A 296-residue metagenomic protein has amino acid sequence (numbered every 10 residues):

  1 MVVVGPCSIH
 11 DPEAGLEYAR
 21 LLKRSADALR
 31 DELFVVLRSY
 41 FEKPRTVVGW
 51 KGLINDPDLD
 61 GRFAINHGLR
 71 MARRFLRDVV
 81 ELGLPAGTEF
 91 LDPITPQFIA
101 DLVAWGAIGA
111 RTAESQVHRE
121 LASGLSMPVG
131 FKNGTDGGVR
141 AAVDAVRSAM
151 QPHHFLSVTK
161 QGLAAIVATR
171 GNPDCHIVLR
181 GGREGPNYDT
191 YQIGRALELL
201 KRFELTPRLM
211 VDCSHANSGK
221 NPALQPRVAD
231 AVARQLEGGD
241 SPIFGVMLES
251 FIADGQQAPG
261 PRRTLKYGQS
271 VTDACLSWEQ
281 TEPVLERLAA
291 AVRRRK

Functional and structural regions predicted by a protein language model:
M1-Y18, K23-D27, D31, I99-V103 (+3 more regions): Catalytic-site microenvironment of enzymes that process N-acetyl-hexosamine-containing cell-wall polysaccharides
V3, M210, M247: Generic enzyme active-site microenvironment
G5, V211, S277: Conserved, mostly hydrophobic/aromatic
D11-G15, Y188-Q192, T281: Phosphate/oxyanion-binding active-site loops and adjacent basic polyanion-contact surfaces
A19, E32-Y188, Q192-I193, H215-A216 (+7 more regions): Active-site-facing alpha/beta catalytic cores
H176, P207-D212, R262-L265: Short acidic (Asp/Glu) and glycine-rich catalytic loops that position anionic groups and cofactors
R180-G182, N187, R195-M210: A contiguous, surface-oriented mixed alpha/beta subdomain in the mid-to-C-terminal portion of proteins that forms
F251-R294: Internal helix-turn-beta structural module
